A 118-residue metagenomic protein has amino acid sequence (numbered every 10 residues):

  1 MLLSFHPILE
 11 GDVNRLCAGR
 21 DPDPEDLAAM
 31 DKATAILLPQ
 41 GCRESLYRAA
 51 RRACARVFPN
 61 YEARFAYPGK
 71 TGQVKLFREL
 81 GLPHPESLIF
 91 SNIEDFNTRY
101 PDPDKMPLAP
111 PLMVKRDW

Functional and structural regions predicted by a protein language model:
M1-F65, G72, E94: ATP-binding N-terminal substructure of ATP-dependent carboxylate-amine bond-forming enzymes
R64-W118: Active-site nucleotide/adenylate-binding loops and adjacent lid/helix of ATP-dependent enzymes
